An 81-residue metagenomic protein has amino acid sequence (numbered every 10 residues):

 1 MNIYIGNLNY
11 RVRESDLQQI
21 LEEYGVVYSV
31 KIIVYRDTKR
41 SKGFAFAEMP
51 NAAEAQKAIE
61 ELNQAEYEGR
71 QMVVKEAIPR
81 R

Functional and structural regions predicted by a protein language model:
M1-K42, E48-R81: Intrinsically disordered, low-complexity RNA-binding regions enriched in Gly/Arg/Ser/Tyr
